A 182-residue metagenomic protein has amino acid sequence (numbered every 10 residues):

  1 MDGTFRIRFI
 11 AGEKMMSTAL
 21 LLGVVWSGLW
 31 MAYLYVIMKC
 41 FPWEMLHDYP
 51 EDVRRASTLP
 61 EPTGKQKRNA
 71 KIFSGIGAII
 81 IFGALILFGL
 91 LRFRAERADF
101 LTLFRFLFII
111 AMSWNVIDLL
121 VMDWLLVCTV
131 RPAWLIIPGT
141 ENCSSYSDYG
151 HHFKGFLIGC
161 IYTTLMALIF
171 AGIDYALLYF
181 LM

Functional and structural regions predicted by a protein language model:
L21-W43, I110-V127: Hydrophobic alpha-helical membrane-embedded segments
V36-T58: Membrane-interface helix-loop junction between the first two transmembrane segments
S57-A78: Interfacial helix-start motif at the membrane-water boundary
F73-F88, F156-L168: Core segments of transmembrane alpha-helices that mediate helix-helix packing or line hydrophobic substrate/ligand
E96-S113: Interfacial segments of alpha-helical transmembrane regions
V121-E141: Juxtamembrane non-transmembrane "cap" segments at the membrane-aqueous interface of multi-pass membrane proteins
L135-F153: Short, membrane-exposed interhelical loops at transmembrane-helix boundaries
A171-M182: Juxtamembrane boundary at the C-terminal end of a transmembrane helix
